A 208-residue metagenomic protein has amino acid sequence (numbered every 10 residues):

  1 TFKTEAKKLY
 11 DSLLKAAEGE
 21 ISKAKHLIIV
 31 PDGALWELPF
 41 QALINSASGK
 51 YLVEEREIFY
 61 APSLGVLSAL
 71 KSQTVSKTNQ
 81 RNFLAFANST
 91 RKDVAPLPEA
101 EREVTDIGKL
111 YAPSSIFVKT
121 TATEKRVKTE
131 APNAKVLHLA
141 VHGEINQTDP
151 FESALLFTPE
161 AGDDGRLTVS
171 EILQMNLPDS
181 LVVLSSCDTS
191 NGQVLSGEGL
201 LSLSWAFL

Functional and structural regions predicted by a protein language model:
T1-L208: Catalytic cores of enzymes
